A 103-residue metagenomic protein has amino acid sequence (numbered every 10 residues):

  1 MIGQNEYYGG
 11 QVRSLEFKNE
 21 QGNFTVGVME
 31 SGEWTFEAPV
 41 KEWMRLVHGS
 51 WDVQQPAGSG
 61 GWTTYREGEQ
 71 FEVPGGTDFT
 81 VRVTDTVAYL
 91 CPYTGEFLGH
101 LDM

Functional and structural regions predicted by a protein language model:
M1-E20: Transition segment at domain starts
Q4-G9, Q70-V73, V87-P92: Helix-adjacent hinge/juxtasegments
G10, N19-P39, Y65-G75: Conserved short histidine dyad/triad with adjacent acidic residue
V26-G27, R45, A88-P92: Ordered hydrophobic segments in well-structured contexts
A38-V53: Short, conserved beta-strand element in jelly-roll/cupin
W51-V83: Mid-chain, well-packed structural core segment of small domains
G75-M103: Ligand-binding loop in jelly-roll beta-barrel domains
